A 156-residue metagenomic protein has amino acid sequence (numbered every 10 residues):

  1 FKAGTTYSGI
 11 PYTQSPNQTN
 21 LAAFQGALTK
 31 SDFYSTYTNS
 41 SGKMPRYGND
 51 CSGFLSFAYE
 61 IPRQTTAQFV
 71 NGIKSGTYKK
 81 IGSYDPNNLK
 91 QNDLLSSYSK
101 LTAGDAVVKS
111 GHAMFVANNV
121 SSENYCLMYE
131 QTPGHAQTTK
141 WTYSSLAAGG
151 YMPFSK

Functional and structural regions predicted by a protein language model:
F1-G4, A103, K156: Short intrinsically disordered, low-complexity coil segments enriched in acidic
F1-P62: N-terminal capping segments
Y7, Y12, T29, K79 (+2 more regions): Polar low-complexity intrinsically disordered regions enriched in Ser/Thr and small residues
F24-L28, F33-Y37, F69, I73 (+4 more regions): Extended hydrophobic/Leu-rich segments
Q64-Q137: ...with weaker cross-activation on analogous glycine-rich loops/strands in unrelated enzymes
T138-K156: Low-complexity, Gly/Ser/Thr/Pro-rich intrinsically disordered linker/tail segments
